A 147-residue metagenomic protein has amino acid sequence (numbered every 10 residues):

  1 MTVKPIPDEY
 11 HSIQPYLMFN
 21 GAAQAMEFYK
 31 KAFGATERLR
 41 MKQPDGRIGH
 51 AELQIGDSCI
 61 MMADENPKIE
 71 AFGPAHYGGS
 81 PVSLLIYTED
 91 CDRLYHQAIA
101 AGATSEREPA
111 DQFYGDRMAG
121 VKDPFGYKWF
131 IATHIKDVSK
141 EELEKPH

Functional and structural regions predicted by a protein language model:
M1-Y16, M26-E27, F33-K122, I131-H147: Vicinal oxygen chelate
F19-A23: Short acidic-aromatic low-complexity motifs
F125: C-terminal catalytic core of tyrosine-transesterase DNA break-rejoin enzymes
